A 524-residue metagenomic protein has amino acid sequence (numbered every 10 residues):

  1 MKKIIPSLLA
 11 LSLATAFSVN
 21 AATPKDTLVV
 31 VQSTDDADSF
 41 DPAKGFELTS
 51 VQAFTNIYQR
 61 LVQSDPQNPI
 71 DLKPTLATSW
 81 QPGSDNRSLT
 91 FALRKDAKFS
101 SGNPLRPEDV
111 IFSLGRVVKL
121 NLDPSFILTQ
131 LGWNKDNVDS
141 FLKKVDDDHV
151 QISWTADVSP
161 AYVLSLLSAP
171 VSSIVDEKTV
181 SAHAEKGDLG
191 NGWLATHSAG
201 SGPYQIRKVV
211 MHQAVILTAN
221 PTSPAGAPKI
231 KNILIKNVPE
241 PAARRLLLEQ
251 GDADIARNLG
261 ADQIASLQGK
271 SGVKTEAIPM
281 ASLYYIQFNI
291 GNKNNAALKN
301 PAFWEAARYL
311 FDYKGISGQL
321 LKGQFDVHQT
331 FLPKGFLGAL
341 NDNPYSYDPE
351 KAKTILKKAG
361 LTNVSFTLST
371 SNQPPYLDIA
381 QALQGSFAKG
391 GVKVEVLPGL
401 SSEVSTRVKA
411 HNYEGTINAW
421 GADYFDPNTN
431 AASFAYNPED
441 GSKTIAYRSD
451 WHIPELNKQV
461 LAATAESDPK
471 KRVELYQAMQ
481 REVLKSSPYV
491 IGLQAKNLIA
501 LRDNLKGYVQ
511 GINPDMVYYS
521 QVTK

Functional and structural regions predicted by a protein language model:
V29, R106-S113, D147-S153, G202-P203 (+4 more regions): Alpha-helical secondary-structure segments
V30, M211, F325, L337 (+4 more regions): Ligand/substrate-recognition segments at binding pockets and active sites
V31-S84, G115, H197-S201: N-terminal lobe/hinge region of extracytoplasmic solute-binding protein
A92, T129-A182: Surface-exposed binding/hinge segments that line and control ligand-binding clefts or catalytic entry sites
S168-P228, E350, T354: Gly/Pro-rich hinge or "lid" segments in bacterial periplasmic/extracellular proteins
G192, N220-S266, K393: Ligand-site clamp/hinge motif
I216-P221, K299-G385, K389-G390, D450-H452 (+2 more regions): Append "and occasionally in soluble cytosolic enzymes with long acidic Gly/Pro-rich linkers
E305, K393-V404, K409, A432-D503 (+1 more regions): Extracytoplasmic/peripheral linker and loop segments enriched in polar/acidic and small residues with frequent Thr/Pro
